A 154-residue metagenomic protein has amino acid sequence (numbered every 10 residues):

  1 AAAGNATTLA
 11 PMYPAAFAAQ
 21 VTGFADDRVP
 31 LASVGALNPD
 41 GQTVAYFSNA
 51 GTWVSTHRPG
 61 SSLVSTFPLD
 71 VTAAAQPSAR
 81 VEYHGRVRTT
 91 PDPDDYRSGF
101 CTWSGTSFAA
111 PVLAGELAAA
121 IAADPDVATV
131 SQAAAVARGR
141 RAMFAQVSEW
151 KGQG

Functional and structural regions predicted by a protein language model:
A1-G4, V34: Active-site neighborhood of phospho(di)ester-bond hydrolases with catalytic His/Asp-centered motifs
G4, G51, G60, G152-G154: Glycine-centered flexibility motif
N5-A6, D70: Conserved beta-strand edge residues that scaffold enzyme active sites
A6-A10, G41: Active-site environment of divalent metal-dependent phosphoester hydrolases
A16-A122: Extracellular S/T/G-rich loop segment that most often corresponds to the catalytic His/Ser-adjacent loop
P30-S33, A122-G154: C-terminal subdomain of the subtilisin-like protease fold in secreted/lumenal serine endopeptidases
